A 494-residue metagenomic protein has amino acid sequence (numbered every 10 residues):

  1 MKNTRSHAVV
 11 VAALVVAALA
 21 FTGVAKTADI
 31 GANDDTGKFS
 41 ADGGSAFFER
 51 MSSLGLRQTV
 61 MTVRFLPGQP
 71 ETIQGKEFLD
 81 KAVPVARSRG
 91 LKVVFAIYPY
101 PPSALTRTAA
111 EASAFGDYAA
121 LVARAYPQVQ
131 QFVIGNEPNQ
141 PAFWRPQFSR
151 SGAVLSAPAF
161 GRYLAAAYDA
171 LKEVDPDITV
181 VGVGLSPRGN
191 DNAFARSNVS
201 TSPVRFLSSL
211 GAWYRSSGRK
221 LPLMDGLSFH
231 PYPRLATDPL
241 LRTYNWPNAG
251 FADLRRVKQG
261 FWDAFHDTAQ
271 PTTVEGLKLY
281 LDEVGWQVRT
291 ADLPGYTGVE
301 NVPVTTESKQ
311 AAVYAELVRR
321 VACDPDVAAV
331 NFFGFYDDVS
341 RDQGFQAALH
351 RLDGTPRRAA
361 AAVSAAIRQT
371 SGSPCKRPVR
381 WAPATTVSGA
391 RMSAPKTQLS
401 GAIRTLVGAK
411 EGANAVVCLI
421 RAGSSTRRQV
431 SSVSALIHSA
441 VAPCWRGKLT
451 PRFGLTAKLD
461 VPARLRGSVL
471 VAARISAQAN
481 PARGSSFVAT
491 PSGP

Functional and structural regions predicted by a protein language model:
V24-R64: Boundary/entry segment of secreted carbohydrate-active catalytic domains
K38-S53, E111-V122, S202-S216, A311-R320: Short, acidic/polar
G44, E111-G116, L155-V304: Noncatalytic carbohydrate-binding groove/subsite architecture in carbohydrate-active enzymes
M51-S197, R234, R289: Substrate-binding cleft and catalytic face of glycoside hydrolase catalytic domains, especially the flexible beta-alpha
P70, P138, F143, S149 (+3 more regions): Aromatic-rich peripheral "rim/lid" segments of glycoside hydrolase catalytic domains that contact and position glycan
L399-G408: Aromatic/hydrophobic beta-strand junction motif of beta-rich domains
R421, L465-R483, A489, G493: Enriched for extracellular/lumenal, surface-exposed ectodomains of secreted and cell-surface proteins
S439-L459: Aromatic sugar-binding surface patches on proteins that engage polysaccharides or sugar-phosphate polymers
